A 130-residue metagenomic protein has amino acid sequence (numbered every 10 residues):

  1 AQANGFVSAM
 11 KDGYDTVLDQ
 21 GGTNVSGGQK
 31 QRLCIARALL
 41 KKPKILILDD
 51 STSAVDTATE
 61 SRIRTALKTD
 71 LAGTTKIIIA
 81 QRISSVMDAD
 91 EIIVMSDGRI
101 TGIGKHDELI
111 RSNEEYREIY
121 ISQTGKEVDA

Functional and structural regions predicted by a protein language model:
A1-V17, A58, E115-E118: Conserved "ABC signature" C-loop
L40-K44, G73: A short, proline-enriched helix->beta-strand linker immediately N-terminal to the Walker B motif in ABC-type P-loop
L46-D49: Catalytic Walker B motif of ABC-type/P-loop ATPase nucleotide-binding domains
E60-A72: Helical segment within the ABC ATPase nucleotide-binding domain
T69-A80, V86: Conserved catalytic loops of ABC-family nucleotide-binding domains
D88-V94, E114-E115: Conserved catalytic segment of ABC-fold P-loop ATPases
I103-G104: ABC ATPase "signature
